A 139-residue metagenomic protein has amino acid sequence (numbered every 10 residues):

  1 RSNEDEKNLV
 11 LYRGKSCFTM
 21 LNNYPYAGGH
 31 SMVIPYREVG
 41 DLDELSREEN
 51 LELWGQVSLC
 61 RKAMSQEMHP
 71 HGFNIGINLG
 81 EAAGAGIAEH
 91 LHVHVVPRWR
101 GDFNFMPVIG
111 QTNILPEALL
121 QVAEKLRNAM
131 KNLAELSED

Functional and structural regions predicted by a protein language model:
R1-D139: HIT superfamily nucleotide-processing domains
